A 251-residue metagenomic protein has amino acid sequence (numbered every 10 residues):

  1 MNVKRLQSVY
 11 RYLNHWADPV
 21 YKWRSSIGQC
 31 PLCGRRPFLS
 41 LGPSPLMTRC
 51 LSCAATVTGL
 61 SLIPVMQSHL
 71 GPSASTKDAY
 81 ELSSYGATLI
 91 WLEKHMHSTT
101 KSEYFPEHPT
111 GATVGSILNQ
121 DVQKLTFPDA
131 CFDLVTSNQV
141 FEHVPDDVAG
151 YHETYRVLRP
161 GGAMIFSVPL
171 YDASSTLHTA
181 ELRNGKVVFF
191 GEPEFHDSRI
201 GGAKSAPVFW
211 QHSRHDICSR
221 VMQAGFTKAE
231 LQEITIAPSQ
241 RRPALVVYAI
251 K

Functional and structural regions predicted by a protein language model:
M1-K124, E181-N184, H215, Q232 (+1 more regions): Conserved N-terminal segment of class I S-adenosyl-L-methionine
H15-G28, V148-T154, R159-K251: S-adenosyl-L-methionine-dependent methyltransferase catalytic module, highlighting the catalytic core
G86-T88, E142, D172: Glycine-rich nucleotide phosphate-binding loop and flanking beta-alpha elements of Rossmann-like dinucleotide-binding
P109-A112, A130, G161: Glycine-centered loop/turn motifs
G115, V122, S137-V140, P207: Short, flexible active-site loop motifs that bind/organize anionic cofactors or intermediates
Q120-V135: A short acidic, Gly/Pro-enriched loop at the edge of an enzyme's catalytic core that lines a small-molecule cofactor
D129, D147-V148: Conserved strand-to-helix beginnings and helix N-cap segments that scaffold or border functional pockets
D133-P145: A short SAM/SAH-binding and catalytic strip from SAM-dependent methyltransferases
